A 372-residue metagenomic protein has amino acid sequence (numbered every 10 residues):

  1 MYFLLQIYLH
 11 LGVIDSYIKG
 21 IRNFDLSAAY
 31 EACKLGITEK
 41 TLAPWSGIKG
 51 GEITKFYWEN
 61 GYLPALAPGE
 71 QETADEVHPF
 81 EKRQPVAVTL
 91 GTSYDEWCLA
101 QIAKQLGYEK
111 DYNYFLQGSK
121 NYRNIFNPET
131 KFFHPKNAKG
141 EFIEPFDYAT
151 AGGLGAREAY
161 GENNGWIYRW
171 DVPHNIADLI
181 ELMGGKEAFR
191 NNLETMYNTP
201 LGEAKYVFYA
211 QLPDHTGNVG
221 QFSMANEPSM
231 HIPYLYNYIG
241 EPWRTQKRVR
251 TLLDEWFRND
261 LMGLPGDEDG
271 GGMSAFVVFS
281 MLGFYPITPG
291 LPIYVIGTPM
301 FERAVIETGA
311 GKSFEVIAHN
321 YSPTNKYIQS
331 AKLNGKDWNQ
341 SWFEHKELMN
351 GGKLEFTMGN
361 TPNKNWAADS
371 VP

Functional and structural regions predicted by a protein language model:
M1-F3, L11-G12, Y17-I18: Long, structured ligand/cofactor-binding scaffold of large enzymes
Q6, H10, I21-M300, A304-E315 (+2 more regions): Active-site core of glycosidic bond-cleaving carbohydrate-active enzymes
G309-G311, Y321, K336, G359-T361: Generic structural motif
Y327: Extracellular attachment/recognition segments
S330-K336: Short strand-turn-strand beta-turns centered on an Asx-Gly dipeptide
N339-E344: Short, solvent-exposed S/T- and G/P-enriched segments that are highly enriched in secreted/extracellular and lumenal
H345-P372: C-terminal beta-strand-rich structural cap/linker in extracellular carbohydrate-active enzymes
